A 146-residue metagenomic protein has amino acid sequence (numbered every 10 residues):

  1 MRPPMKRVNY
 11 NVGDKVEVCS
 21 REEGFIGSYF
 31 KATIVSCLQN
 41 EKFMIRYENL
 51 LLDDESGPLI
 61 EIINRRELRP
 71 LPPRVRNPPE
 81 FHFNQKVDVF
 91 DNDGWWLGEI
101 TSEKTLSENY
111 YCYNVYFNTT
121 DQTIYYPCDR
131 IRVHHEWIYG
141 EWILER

Functional and structural regions predicted by a protein language model:
M1-R146: Eukaryotic chromatin- and chromosome-associated nuclear factors, especially histone mark writers/erasers/readers
